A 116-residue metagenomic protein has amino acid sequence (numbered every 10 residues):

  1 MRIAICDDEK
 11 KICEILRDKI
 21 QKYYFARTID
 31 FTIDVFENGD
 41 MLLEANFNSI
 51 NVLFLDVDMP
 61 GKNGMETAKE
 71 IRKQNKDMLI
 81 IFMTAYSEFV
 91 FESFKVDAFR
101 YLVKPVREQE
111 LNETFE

Functional and structural regions predicted by a protein language model:
M1-R2: Non-catalytic signal-transmission and effector/linker regions of two-component phosphorelay proteins
C6-D7, F36, L53: Conserved sequence signature across two-component system core domains
D7-E9, A85: Acidic di-acidic motifs
K10-D34: Two-component/phosphorelay signaling modules centered on CheY-like receiver
D34-F36, F82-M83: Short, hydrophobic beta-strand segments that form beta-sheet elements in well-ordered domains
V35-M41, G64: Helix N-cap/capping motif at the beta->alpha junctions
E44, I50-E116: CheY-like receiver
